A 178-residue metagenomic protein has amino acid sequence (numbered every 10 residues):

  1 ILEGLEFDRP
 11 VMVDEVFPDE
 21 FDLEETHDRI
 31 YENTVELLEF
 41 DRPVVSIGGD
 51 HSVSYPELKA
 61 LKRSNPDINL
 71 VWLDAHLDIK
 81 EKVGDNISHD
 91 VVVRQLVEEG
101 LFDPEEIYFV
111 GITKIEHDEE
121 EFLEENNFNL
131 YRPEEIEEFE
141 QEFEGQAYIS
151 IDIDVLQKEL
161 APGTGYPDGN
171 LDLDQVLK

Functional and structural regions predicted by a protein language model:
I1-K178: Conserved alpha-helical scaffold segments that buttress catalytic/binding sites
